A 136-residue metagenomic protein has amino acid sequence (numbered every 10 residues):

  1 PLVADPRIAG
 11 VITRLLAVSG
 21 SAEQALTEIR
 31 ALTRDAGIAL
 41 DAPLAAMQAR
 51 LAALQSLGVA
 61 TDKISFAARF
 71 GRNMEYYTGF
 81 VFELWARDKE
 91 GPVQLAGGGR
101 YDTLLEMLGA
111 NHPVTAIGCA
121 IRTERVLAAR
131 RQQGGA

Functional and structural regions predicted by a protein language model:
P1-A136: Positively charged, Gly/Ser-enriched RNA/tRNA-binding surfaces
